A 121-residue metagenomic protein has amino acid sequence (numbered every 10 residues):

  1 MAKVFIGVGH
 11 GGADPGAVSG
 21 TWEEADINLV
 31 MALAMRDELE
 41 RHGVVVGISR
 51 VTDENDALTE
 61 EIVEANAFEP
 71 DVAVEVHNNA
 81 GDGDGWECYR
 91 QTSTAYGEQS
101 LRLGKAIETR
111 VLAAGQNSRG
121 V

Functional and structural regions predicted by a protein language model:
A2-V4, A13, W22-V121: Active-site-proximal helix/loop segments of hydrolytic enzymes
V8: N-terminal nucleotide-binding beta1-loop-alpha1 segment
V18-G20: Short, solvent-exposed loop/turn segments at secondary-structure boundaries
